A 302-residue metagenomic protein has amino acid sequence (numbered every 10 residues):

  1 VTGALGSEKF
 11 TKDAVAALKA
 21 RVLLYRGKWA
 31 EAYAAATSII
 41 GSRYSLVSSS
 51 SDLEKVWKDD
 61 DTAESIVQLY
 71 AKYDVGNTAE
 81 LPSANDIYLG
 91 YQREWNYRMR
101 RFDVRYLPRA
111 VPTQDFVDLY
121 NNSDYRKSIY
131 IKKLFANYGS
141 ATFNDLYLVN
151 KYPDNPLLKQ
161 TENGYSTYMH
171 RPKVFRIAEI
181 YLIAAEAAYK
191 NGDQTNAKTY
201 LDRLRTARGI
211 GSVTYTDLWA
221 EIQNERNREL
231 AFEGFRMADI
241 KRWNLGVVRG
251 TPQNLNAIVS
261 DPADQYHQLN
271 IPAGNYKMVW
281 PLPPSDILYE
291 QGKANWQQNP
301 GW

Functional and structural regions predicted by a protein language model:
V1-A178, K190-N196, T216-D217, N295-W302: Structured, solvent-exposed acidic/aromatic patches
V1-S7, R203-I210, T251-A257: Aromatic-anchored glycine-rich loop motif in surface-exposed flexible loops
K12-R21, L201-G211: Acidic helix/loop microenvironments that form the catalytic cleft of cell-wall polysaccharide enzymes
S42-Y44, R208, R226: Alpha-helical junction/boundary sensor with strong preference for TPR arrays
A79-P82, T167, Y215-W302: Long, intrinsically disordered, low-complexity segments
Y181, Q194-A207: Active/binding-pocket-proximal capping segment
A185: Active-site-proximal region of nucleotide-activated glycan assembly enzymes, centered on histidine/acidic-rich loops
